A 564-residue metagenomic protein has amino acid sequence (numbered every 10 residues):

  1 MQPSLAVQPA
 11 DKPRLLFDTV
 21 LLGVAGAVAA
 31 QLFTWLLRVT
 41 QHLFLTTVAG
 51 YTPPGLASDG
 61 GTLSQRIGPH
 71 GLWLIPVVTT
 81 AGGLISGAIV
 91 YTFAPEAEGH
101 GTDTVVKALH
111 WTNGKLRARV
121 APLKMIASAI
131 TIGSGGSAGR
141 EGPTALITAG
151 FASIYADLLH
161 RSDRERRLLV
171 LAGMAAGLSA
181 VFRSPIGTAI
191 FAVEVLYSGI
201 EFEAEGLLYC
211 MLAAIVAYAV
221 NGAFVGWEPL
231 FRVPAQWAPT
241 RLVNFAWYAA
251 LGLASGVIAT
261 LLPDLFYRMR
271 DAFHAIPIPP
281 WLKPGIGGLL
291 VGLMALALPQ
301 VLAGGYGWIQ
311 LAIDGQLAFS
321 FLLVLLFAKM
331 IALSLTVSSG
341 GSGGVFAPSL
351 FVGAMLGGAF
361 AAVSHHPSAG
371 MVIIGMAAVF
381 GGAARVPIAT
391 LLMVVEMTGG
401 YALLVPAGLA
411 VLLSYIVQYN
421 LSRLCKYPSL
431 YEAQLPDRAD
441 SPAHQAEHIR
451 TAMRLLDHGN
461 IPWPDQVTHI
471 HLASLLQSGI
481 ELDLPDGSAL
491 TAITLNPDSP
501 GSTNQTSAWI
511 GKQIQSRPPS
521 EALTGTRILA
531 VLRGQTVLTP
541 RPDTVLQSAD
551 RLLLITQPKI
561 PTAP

Functional and structural regions predicted by a protein language model:
M1-M453, D457, A549: Alpha-helical transmembrane segments and immediately membrane-proximal extracytoplasmic
A6-V7, L84, G226-W227, G288-L289 (+5 more regions): A short linear-motif detector with a strong N-terminal bias
Y51, L56, G61-T62, Q316 (+5 more regions): Intrinsically disordered, low-complexity regions
V106, Q310, T494-N496, L529-L532: Residues in well-ordered beta-strands of folded domains
V372-I373, A383-A384, P485-G487, L523 (+1 more regions): A structural signal for short secondary-structure junctions
H444-S520: Extended boundary segments
A489, P497-S499, N504-P564: Cytosolic Rossmann-like ligand/nucleotide-binding regulatory domains
